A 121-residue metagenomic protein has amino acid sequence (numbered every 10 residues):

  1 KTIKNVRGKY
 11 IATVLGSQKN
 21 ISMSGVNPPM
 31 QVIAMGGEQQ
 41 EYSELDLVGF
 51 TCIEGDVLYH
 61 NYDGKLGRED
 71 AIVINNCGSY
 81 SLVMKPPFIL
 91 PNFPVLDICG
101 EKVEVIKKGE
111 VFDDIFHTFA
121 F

Functional and structural regions predicted by a protein language model:
K1-F121: Charged (often Lys/Glu-rich) extended helix/loop segments that serve as interaction or gating elements
